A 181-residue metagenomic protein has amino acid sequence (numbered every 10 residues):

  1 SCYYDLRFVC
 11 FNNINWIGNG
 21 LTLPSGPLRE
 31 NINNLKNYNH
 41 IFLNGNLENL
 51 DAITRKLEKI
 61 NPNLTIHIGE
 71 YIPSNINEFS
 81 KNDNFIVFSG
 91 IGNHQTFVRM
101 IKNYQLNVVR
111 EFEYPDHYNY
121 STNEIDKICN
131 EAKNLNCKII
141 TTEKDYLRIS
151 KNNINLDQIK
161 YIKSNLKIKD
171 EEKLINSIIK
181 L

Functional and structural regions predicted by a protein language model:
S1-N61: Phosphate/Mg2+-binding loops and adjacent switch elements in nucleotide/diphosphate-handling enzyme cores
C2-Y3, I32-N37, I60-N61, F79-S80 (+2 more regions): Short, conserved loop/helix-junction motifs that constitute active-site signature segments in enzyme catalytic cores
F8-F11, L35-G45, E58-Y71, N77-N82 (+2 more regions): Conserved beta-strand/loop subsegment of P-loop NTPase cores
Y38, G90, I139: Residue-level signal for inorganic ion chemistry
L47-R55, Q95-T96, Y146-K151, D170: Short, charged/polar "capping" segments at the starts of alpha-helices and the immediately preceding loops
F79-T122: Redox- and metal-dependent alpha/beta enzyme cores, enriched for Fe-S-associated oxidoreductases and cofactor-handling
P115-Y118, L156-L181: Short, flexible loop segments at boundaries between secondary-structure elements
N119-C137, K144-Y146: A short, acidic, amphipathic alpha-helical segment used as a generic capping/interface helix at domain edges
